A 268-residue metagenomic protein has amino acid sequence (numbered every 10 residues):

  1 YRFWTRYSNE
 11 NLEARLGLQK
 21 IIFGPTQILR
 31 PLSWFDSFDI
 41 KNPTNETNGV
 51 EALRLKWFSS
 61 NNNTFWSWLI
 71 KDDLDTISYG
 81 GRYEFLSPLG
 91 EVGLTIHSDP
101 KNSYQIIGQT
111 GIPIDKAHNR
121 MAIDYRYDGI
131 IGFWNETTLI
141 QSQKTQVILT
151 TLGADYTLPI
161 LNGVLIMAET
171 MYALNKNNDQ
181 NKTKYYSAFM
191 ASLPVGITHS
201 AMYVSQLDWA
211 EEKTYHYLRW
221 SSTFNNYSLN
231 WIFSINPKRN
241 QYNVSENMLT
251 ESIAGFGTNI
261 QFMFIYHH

Functional and structural regions predicted by a protein language model:
Y1-N9, Q27-W34: Surface-exposed loop and membrane-interface regions of Gram-negative outer-membrane beta-barrel proteins
S8-N11, I40-N181: Signature for the C-terminal beta-barrel architecture of outer-membrane proteins
A14-L16, T64-S67, V92-L94, F133-N135 (+5 more regions): Transmembrane beta-strands of outer-membrane beta-barrel proteins
Q19-S37, K101, T170-L174, R239-Q241: Surface-exposed extracellular loop regions of Gram-negative outer-membrane beta-barrel proteins, predominantly
P31-S37, Q109-I112, T150, K182-T183 (+2 more regions): Flexible, surface-exposed loop regions and adjacent strand-edge segments of Gram-negative outer-membrane beta-barrel
L32-D36, T44-N45, G49, F189: A subset of solvent-exposed loop/turn segments in beta-rich extracellular surface proteins, enriched in glycine
L55, S222, F233-I235, S252-H268: Outer-membrane beta-barrel "beta-signal"
N162-S221: C-terminal structural cap/anchor segments
